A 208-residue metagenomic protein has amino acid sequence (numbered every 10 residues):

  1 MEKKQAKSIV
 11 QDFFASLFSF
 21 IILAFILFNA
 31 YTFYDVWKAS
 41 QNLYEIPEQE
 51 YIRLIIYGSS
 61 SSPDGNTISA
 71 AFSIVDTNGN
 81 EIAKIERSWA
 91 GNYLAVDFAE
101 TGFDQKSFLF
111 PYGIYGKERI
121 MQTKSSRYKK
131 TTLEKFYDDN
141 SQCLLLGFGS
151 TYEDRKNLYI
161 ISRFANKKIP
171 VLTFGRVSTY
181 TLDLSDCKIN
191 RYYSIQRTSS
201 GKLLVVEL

Functional and structural regions predicted by a protein language model:
M1-V10: N-terminal Lys/Arg-rich, disordered targeting/topogenic segments
D12-D35: Hydrophobic membrane-insertion alpha-helices, especially the h-region of bacterial N-terminal signal peptides
Y31-Y51: Ser/Thr/Pro/Gly-rich low-complexity linker/stalk segments immediately outside membranes or between
Y34, E86, R176-S178: Intrinsically disordered regions, especially transient/low-confidence alpha-helical propensity segments and coil-helix
A39-Y44, I82, Y152, I195-Q196: A broad "ordered helical/assembly scaffold" signature
I46-T151: Extracytoplasmic beta-rich ectodomain segments of secreted or membrane-anchored proteins
S141-L208: Extracytoplasmic/periplasmic C-terminal soluble domains
